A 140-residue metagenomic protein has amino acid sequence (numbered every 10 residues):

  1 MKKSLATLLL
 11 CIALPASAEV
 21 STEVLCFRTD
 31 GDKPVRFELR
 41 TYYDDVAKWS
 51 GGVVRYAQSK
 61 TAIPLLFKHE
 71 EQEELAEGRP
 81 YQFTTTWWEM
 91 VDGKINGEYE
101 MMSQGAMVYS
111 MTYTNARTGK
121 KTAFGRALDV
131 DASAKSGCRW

Functional and structural regions predicted by a protein language model:
M1-S4: Positively charged n-region of N-terminal signal peptides that target proteins for export
A6-L8: Sec-dependent N-terminal signal peptides
A13-S17: N-terminal signal peptide c-region/cleavage motif recognized by signal peptidases
V20-D92, M111-W140: Central antiparallel beta-sheet cores of small beta-barrel/beta-sandwich binding domains
W87-V108: Acidic, glycine-rich flexible loop segments
